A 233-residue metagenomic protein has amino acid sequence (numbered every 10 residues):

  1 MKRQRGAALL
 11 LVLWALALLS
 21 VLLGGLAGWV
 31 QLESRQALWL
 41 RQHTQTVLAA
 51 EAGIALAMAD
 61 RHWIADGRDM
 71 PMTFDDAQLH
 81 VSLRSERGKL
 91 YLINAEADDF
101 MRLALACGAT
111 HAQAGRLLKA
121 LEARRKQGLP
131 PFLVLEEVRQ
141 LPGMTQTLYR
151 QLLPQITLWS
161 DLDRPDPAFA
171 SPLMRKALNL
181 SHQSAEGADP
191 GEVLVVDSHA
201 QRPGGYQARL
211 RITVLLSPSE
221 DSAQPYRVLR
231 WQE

Functional and structural regions predicted by a protein language model:
M1-R5: N-terminal leader/signal peptides at the extreme start of proteins
A7-A17, V21-E233: Compositionally biased linear targeting/interaction segments
